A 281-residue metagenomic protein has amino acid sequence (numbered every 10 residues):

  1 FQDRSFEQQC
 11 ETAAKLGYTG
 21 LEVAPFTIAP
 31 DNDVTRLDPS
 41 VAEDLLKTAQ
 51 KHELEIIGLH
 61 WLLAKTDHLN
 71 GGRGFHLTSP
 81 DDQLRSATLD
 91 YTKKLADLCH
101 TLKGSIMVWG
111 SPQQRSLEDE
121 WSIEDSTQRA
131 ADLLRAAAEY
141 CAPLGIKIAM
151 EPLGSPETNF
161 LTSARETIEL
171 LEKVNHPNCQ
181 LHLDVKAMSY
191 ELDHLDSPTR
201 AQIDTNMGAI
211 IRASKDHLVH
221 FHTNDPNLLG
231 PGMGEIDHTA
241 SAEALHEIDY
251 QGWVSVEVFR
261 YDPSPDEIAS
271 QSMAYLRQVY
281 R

Functional and structural regions predicted by a protein language model:
F1-G104, D125, R135, A142 (+7 more regions): N-terminal pre-domain/capping segments
R4, Q8, G20-A24, E124-E243: Acidic/histidine-rich catalytic cores of soluble enzymes
P30-D31, L63-T66, Q114-S116, S155-F160 (+3 more regions): Short, small-residue-enriched loops and turns at beta-alpha junctions that line or gate enzyme active sites
E53-L54, G104-S105, I146, I248-G252: A short helix->loop->beta-strand "cap" motif at the edges of active sites that frequently abuts
H68-N70, Q113, H220-H222: Short, basic/glycine-rich phosphate-binding loops at helix/coil junctions that contact nucleotide phosphates
C99-E120, A149-L153: Active-site groove signature of glycoside hydrolases
L229-D237, H246, R260, S264 (+1 more regions): Short amphipathic alpha-helical interaction segments
W253-V258: Short acidic/histidine-rich active-site segments
